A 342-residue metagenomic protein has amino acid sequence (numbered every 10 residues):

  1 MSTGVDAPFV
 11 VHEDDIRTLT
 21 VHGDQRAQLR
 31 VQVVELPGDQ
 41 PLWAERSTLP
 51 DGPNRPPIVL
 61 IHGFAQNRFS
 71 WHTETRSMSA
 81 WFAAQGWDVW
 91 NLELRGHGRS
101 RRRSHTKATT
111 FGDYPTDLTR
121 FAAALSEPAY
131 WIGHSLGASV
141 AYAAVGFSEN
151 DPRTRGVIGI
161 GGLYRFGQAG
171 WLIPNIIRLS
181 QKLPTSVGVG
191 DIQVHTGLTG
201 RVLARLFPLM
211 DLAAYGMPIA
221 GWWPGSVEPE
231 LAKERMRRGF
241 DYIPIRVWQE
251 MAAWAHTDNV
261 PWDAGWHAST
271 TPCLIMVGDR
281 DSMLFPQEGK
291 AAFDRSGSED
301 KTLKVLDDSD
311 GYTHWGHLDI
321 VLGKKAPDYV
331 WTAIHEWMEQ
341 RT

Functional and structural regions predicted by a protein language model:
F9-D51: N-terminal cap/lid segment of alpha/beta-hydrolase-fold proteins
P50-G98: Short, surface-exposed "cap/lid" segments of acyl-processing enzymes
L94-T109: Glycine-rich "HGGG/HGxG" loop immediately N-terminal to the catalytic nucleophile of the alpha/beta-hydrolase
P115-A129: Conserved acidic catalytic loop of the alpha/beta-hydrolase fold
S126, L136-T257: Alpha/beta-hydrolase-fold enzymes
S269, I275-V277, D281: Short beta-strand/loop motif that positions the catalytic acidic residue of the alpha/beta-hydrolase fold
T271, F285-R295: Short alpha-helix in the alpha/beta-hydrolase fold that links the catalytic acid
T302-T342: Catalytic active-site module of serine/aspartate enzymes centered on a nucleophile-bearing elbow/loop
